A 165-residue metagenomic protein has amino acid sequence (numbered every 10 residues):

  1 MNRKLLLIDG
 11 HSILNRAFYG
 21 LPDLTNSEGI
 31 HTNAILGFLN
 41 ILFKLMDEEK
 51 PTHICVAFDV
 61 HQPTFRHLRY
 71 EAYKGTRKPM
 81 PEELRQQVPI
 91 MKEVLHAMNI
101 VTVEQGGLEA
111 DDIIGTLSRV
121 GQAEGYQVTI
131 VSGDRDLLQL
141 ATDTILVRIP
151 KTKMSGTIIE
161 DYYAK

Functional and structural regions predicted by a protein language model:
M1-V131, R135-I158: Noncatalytic, basic helical substrate-engagement surface that gates or grips nucleic-acid strands
I159-K165: Short, intrinsically disordered, charge-balanced linker/junction segments flanking boundaries in proteins
